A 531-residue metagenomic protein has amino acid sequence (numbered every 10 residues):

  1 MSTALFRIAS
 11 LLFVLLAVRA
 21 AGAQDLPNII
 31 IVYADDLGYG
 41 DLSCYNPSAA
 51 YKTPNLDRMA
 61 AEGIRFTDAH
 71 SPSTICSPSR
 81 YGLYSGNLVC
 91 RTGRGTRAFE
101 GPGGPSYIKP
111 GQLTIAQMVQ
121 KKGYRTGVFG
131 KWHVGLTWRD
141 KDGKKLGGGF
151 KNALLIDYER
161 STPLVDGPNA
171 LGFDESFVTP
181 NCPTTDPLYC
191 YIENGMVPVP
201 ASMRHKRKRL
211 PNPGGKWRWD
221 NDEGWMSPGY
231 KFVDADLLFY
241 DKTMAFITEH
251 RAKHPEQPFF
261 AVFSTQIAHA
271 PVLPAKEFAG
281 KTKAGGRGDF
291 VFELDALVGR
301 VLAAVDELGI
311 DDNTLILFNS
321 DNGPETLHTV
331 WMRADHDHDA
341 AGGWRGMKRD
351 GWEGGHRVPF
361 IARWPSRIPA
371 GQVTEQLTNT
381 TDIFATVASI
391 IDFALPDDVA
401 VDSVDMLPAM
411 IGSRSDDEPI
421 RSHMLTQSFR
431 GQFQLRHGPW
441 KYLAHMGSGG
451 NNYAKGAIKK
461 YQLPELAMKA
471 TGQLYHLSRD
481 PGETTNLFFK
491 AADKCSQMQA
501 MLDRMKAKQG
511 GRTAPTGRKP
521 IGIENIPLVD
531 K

Functional and structural regions predicted by a protein language model:
M1-S10: Bacterial N-terminal signal peptides that target proteins for export
A17-V18: N-terminal signal peptide c-region/cleavage motif recognized by signal peptidases
G22-Q473, P481-A507, G511-A514, K519-K531: Formylglycine-dependent sulfatase
